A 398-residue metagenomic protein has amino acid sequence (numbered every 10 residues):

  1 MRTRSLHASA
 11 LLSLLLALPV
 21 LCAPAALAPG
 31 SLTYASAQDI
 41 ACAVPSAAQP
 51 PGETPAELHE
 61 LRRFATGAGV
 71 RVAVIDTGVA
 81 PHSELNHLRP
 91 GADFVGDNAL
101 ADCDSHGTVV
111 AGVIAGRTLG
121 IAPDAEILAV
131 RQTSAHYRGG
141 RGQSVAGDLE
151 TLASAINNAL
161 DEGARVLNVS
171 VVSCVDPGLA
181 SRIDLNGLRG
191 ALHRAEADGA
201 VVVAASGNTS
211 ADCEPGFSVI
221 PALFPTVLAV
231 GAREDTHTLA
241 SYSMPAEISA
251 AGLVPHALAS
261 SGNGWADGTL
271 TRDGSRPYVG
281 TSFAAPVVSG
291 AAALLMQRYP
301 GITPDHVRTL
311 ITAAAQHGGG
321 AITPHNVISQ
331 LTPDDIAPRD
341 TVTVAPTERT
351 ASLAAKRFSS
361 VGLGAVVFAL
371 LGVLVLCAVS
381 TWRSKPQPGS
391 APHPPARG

Functional and structural regions predicted by a protein language model:
M1-G30, G364-V379: Secretory targeting and sorting signals
S13, L21-G69, S83-E84: Protease zymogen maturation seam
E60-V72, T77-P90, N98-D148, P245 (+1 more regions): Subtilisin-like serine protease catalytic core
A68-V72, P123-I127, D161-L167, A197-V202 (+2 more regions): Loop/turn elements at helix/coil->beta-strand transitions in domains of secreted/extracellular proteins
D76, A222-Q297: Extracellular S/T/G-rich loop segment that most often corresponds to the catalytic His/Ser-adjacent loop
T77-P81, F94, A99, L119 (+6 more regions): Solvent-exposed loop/turn segments at secondary-structure junctions within structured extracellular/periplasmic domains
H136-I220, Y278-V279, F283: Substrate-binding/access-modulating region of protease and related hydrolase catalytic domains
Y299-G398: C-terminal subdomain of the subtilisin-like protease fold in secreted/lumenal serine endopeptidases
